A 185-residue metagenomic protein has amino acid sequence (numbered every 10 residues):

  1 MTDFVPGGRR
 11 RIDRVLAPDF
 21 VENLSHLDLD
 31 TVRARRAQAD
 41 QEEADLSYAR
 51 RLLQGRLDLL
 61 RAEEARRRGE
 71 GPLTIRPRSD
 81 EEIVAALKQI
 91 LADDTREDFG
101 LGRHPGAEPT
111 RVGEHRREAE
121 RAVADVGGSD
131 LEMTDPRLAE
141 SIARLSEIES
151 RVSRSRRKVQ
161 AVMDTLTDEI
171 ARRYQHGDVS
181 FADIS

Functional and structural regions predicted by a protein language model:
M1-S185: Charge-rich amphipathic alpha-helical interaction elements
